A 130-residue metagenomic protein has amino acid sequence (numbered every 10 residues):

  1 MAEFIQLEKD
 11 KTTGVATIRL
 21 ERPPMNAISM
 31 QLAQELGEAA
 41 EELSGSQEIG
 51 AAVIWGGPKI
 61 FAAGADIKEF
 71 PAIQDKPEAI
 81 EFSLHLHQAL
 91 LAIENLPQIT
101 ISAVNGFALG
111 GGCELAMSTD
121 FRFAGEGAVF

Functional and structural regions predicted by a protein language model:
M1-G57, L91: Conserved CoA-thioester-binding segment of acyl-CoA-metabolizing enzymes
I18, I54, D66, L115-M117 (+1 more regions): Hydrophobic/aromatic residues within transmembrane alpha-helices of multi-pass small-molecule transporters
I28, F70-I73, L96: Helix-loop segment at the mouth of the active site in Rossmann-fold oxidoreductases, especially SDR/KR enzymes
E48, G56-L91, A108: Glycine- (often His-adjacent) and acidic-residue-rich active-site loop that binds/positions the CoA thioester
L90-F130: Glycine-rich beta-to-alpha active-site loop
